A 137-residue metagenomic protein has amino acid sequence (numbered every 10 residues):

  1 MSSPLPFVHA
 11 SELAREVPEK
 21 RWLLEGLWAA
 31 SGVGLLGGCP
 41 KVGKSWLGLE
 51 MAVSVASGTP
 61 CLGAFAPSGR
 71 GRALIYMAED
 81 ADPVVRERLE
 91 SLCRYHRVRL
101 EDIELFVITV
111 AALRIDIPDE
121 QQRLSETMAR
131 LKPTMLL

Functional and structural regions predicted by a protein language model:
M1-L23: N-terminal pre-Walker A segment at the start of P-loop NTPase domains
P18-E19, L23-E25, P60, S68-L137: Conserved inter-motif catalytic segment of the P-loop NTP-binding fold
A30-S31: Pre-Walker A (P-loop) beta-loop-beta motif of ABC nucleotide-binding domains
G34-G37, L74: Short hydrophobic/aromatic beta-strand immediately N-terminal to the Walker A/P-loop
P40: The conserved Walker
G43: Conserved glycine(s) of the Walker
L47, M51: Hydrophobic positions on the alpha1 helix immediately C-terminal to the Walker A/P-loop
A56: Gly/Ala-rich phosphate-binding loop of Rossmann-like dinucleotide-binding domains, activating on the conserved
